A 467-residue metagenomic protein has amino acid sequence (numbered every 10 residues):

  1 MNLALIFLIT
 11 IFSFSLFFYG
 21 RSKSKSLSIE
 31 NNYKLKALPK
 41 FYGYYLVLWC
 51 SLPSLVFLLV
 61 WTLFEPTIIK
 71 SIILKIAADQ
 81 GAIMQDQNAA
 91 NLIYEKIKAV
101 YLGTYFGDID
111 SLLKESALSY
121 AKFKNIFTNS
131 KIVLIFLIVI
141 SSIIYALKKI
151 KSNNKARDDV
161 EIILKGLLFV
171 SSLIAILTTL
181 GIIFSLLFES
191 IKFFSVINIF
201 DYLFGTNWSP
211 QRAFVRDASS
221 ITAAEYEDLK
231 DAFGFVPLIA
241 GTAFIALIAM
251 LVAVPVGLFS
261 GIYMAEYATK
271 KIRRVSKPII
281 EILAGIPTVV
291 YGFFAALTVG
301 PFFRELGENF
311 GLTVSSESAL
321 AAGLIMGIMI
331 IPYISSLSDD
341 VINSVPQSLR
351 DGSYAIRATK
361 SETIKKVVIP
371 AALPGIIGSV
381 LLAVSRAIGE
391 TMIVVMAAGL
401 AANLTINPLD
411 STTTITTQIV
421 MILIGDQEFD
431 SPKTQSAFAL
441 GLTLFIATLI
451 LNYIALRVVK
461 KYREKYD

Functional and structural regions predicted by a protein language model:
M1-I9, N125-S130, L229-A246, R304-Y333: Loop-to-helix entry region at the N-terminal start of transmembrane alpha-helices in multi-pass membrane transporters
M1-S130: N-terminal targeting peptides and non-cytosolic leader segments immediately upstream of the first transmembrane helix
I69-I132, K151-V170, L186-L247, T269 (+1 more regions): Periplasmic/extracellular loop-to-transmembrane helix junction in inner-membrane transport proteins
K151-A156, I248-I280, L456-K461: Transmembrane-helix boundary motif in ABC transporter permease subunits
L247-V252, Y263, K270, R274 (+4 more regions): Membrane-cytosol interface at the C-terminal ends of specific transmembrane alpha-helices in multi-pass membrane
P278, I282-L283, L337, I342 (+1 more regions): Transmembrane alpha-helices
D339-N343, Q347, Y354, L381 (+1 more regions): C-terminal transmembrane helix and the adjacent membrane-cytosol boundary/short C-terminal tail of inner/organellar
V394-F445: Interhelical loop and adjacent transmembrane-helix boundary motif in polytopic membrane transport permeases
